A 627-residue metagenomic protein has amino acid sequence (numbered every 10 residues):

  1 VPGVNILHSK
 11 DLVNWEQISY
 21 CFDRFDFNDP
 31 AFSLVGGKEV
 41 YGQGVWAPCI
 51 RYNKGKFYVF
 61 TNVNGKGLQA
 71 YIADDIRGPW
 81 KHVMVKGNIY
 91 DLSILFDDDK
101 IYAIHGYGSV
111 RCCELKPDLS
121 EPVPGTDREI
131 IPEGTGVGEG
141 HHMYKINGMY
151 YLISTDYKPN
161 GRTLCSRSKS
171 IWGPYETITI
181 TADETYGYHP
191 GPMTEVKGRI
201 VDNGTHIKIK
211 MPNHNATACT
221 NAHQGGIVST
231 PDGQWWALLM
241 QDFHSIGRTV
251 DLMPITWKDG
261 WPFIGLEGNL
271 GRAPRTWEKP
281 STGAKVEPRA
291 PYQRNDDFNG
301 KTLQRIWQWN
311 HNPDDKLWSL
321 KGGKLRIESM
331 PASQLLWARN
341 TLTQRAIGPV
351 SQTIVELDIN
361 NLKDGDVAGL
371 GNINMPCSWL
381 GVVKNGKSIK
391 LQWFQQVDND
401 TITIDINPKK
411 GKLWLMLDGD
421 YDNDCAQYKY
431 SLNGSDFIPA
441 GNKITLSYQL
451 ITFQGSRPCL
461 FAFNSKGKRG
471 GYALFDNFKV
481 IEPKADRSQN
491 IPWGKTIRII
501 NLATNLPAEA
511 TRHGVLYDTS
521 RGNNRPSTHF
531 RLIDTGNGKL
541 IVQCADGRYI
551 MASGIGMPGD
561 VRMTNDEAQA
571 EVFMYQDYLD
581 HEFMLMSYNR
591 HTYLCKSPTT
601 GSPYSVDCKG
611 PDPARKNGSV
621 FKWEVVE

Functional and structural regions predicted by a protein language model:
V1-N490, S527-R531, A570-V572: Carbohydrate-active catalytic/glycan-binding domains of CAZyme proteins, especially the secreted or lumenal ectodomains
R487-E627: Lectin-like carbohydrate-binding module/patch detector with strong preference for beta-trefoil
